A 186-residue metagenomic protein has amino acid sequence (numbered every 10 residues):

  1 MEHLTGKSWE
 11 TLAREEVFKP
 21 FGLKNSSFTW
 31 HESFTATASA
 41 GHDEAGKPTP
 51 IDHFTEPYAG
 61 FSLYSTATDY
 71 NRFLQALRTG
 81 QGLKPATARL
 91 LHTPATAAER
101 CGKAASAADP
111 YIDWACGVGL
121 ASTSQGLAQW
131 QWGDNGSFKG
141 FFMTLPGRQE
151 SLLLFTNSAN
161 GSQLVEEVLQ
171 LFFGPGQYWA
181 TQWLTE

Functional and structural regions predicted by a protein language model:
H3-G41, A45, G80-G82: Active-site helix/loop module of the DD-peptidase/beta-lactamase fold, centered on the serine-lysine SxxK catalytic
R14-E15, K19, A45, P50-E186: Catalytic loop of the DD-peptidase/beta-lactamase superfamily, centered on the K-T-G motif and neighboring
